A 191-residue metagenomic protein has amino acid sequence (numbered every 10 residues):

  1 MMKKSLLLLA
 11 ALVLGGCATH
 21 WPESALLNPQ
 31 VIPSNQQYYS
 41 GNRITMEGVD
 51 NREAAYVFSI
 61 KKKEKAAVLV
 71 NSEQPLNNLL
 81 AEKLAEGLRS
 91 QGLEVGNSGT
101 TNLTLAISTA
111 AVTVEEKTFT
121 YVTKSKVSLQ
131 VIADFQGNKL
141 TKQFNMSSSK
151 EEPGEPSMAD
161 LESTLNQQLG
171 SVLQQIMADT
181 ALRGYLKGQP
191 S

Functional and structural regions predicted by a protein language model:
M1-C17: Sec-dependent bacterial lipoprotein signal peptides
C17-N78, L182-S191: A structural "domain/chain start" motif
A18-P29, S90-T141, K150-E155: Surface-exposed short loop/turn segments
Q36-Y39, S125-K126, Q136-P153, L182-S191: Short secondary-structure transition/capping segments
K61-E73, N138-A178: Short secondary-structure boundary motifs at beta->alpha junctions and helix caps
V70-N97, L105: Mid-chain, structured segments of secreted extracytoplasmic proteins
A85-L93, L173-L182: Sec-exported extracytoplasmic/periplasmic mature domains
